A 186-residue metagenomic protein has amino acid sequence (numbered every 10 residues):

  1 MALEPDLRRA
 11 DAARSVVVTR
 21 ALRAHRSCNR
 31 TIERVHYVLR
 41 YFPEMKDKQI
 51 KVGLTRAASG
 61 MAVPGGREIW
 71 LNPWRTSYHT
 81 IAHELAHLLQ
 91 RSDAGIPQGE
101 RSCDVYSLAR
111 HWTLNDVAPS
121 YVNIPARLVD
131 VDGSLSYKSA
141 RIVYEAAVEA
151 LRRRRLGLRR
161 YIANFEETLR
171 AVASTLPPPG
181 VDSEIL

Functional and structural regions predicted by a protein language model:
M1-V16, P178-L186: N-terminal low-structure segments adjacent to metalloprotease catalytic domains across cellular compartments
R9-W70, W74, N123: Auxiliary, metal-adjacent structural segments of Zn-dependent hydrolase domains
G66-I81, D93-Q98: Short pre-active-site segment immediately N-terminal to the catalytic Zn-binding motif
S77, L88-L89, F165-L169: Ampiphathic alpha-helical segments that act as solvent-exposed interaction surfaces
Y78, V105-A109, I142-A147: Extended low-polarity, hydrophobic cluster-rich segments
H79-S92, D104: Active-site recognition of the HExxH zinc-binding catalytic motif
R91-N123: Post-HEXXH active-site segment of zinc metalloproteases
L114-L186: Long, well-structured alpha-helical subdomains associated with metal-dependent extracellular/ecto-lumenal hydrolases
